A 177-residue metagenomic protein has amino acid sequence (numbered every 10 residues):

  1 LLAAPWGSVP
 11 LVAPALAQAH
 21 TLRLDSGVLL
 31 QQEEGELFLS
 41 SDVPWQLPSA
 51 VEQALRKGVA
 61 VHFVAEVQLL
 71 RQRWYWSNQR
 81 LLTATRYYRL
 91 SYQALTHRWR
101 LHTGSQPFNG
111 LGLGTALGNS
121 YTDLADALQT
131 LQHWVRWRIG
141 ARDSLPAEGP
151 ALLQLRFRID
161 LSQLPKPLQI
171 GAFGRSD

Functional and structural regions predicted by a protein language model:
L1-L2: N-terminal export leaders
L11-E36: Short N-terminal segments immediately surrounding and downstream of signal-peptide cleavage
L22-L29, S49, T85-Y87, R136-A141: Short structured motifs
E33-W45, V59-A60, P150-L152: Contiguous beta-strand segments within globular domains
V43-R56, Q72-W76: Short amphipathic, basic-aromatic surface patches that mediate peripheral association with negatively charged
A54-V64, R80-R86: Short coil-to-beta strand junction motifs in C2/discoidin
Y87-D177: Mature, soluble, non-transmembrane domains
